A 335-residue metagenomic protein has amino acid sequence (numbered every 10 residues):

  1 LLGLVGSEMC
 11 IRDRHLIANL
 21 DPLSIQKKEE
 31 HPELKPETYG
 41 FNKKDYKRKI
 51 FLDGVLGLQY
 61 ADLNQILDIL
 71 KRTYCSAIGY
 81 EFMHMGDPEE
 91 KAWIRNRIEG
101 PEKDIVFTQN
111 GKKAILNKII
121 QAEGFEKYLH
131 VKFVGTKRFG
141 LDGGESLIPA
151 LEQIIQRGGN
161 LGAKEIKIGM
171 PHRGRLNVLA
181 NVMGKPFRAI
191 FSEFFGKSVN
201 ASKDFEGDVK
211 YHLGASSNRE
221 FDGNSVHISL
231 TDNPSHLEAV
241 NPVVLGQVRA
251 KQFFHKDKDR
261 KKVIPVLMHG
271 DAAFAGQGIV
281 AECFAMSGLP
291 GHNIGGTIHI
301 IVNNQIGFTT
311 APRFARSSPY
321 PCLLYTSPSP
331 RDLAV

Functional and structural regions predicted by a protein language model:
L1, S7-E8, R12-L147, A163: Extended, charge-enriched "interface" segments that sit outside catalytic cores
G3-G6, I11-D13, Y325-A334: Residue-level detector of conserved catalytic or cofactor/ligand-binding positions in enzyme active sites
S7-E8, R12-I25, I154, G158 (+3 more regions): Amphipathic alpha-helical packing elements
L63, L67, K112, G144-L151 (+3 more regions): Generic structural signal for well-ordered, non-membrane alpha-helical segments in soluble metabolic enzymes
I78, I148-K164, V248-K251, V280-M286: Short alpha-helical segments and helix-capping/turn motifs at coil-helix boundaries
Y128-R188: Active-site pocket-lining segments that scaffold enzyme catalytic pockets across diverse folds
K167-S327: Cofactor-binding active-site loop characterized by glycine-rich and histidine/acidic residues
